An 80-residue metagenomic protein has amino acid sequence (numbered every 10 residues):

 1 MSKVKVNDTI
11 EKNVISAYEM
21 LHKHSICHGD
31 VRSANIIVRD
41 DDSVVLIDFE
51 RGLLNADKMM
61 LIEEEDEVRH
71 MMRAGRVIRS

Functional and structural regions predicted by a protein language model:
V4-I10, H22-H28, S33-S80: C-lobe/activation-segment region of protein kinase-like
A17-L21: Conserved hydrophobic alpha-helix
